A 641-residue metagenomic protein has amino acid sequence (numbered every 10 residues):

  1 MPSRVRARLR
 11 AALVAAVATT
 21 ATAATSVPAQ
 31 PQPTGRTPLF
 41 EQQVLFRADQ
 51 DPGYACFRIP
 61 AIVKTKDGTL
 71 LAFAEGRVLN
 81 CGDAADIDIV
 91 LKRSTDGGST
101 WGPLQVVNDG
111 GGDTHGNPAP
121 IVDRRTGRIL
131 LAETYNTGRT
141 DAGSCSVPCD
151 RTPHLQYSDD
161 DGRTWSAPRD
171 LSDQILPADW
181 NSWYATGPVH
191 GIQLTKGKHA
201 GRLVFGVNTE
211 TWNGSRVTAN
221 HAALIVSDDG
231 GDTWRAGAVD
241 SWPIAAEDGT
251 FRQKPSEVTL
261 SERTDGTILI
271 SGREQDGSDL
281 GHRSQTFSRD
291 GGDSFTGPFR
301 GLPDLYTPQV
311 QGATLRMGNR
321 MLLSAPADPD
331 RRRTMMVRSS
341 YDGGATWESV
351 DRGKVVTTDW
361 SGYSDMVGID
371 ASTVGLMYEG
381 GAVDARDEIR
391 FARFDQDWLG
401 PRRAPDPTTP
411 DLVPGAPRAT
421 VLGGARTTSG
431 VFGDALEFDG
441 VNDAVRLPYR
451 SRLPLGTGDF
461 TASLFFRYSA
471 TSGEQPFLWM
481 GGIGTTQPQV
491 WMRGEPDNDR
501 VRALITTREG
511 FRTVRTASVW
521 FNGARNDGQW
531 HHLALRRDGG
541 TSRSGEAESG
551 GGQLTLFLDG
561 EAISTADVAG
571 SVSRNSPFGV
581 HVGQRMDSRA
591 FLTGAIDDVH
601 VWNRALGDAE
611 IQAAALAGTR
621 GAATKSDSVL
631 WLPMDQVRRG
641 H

Functional and structural regions predicted by a protein language model:
M1-Q32: Secretory targeting and sorting signals
A7-R10, A23, W183, L280 (+2 more regions): Residues at the start of alpha-helices and the adjacent loop-to-helix junctions
A16, S241, Q275, A617-T619: Alpha-helix boundary/capping residues
A18-T22, L70, E257, L554 (+1 more regions): A broad helix-preferring feature
T19, G102, P148-D150, S166 (+10 more regions): Short edge beta-strand segments in beta-sheet-rich domains
P28, T408-H641: Extracellular glycan-associated modules
T34-D406: Asp-box/BNR beta-propeller blade signature and adjacent active/binding-site loops in extracellular glycan-interacting
